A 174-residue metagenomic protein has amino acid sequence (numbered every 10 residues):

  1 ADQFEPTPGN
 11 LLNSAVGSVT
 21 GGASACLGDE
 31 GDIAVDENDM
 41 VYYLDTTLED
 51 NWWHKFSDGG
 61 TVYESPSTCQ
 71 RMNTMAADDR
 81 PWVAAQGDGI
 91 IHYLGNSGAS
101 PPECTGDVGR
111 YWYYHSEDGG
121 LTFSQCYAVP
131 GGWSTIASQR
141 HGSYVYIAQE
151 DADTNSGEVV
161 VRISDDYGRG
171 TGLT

Functional and structural regions predicted by a protein language model:
A1-T174: C-terminal PAP-associated
